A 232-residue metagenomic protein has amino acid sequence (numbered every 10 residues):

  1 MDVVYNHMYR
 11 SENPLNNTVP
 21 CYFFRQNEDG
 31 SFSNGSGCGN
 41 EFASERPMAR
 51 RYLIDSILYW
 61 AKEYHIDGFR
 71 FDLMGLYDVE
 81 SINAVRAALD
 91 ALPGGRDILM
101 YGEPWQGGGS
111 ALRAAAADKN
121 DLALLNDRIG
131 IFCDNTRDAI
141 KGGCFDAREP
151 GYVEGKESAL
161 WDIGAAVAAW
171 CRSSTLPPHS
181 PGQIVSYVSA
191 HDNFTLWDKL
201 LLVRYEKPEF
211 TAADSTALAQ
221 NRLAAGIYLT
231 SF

Functional and structural regions predicted by a protein language model:
M1-Y64, R70-L92, A111: Substrate-binding/active-site clefts of carbohydrate-active enzymes
A43, G68-F71, T211-D214, L218: Active-site oxyanion-binding pockets that recognize sulfate/phosphate
Y64-H65, F232: Short loop/turn motifs at secondary-structure junctions
R86-A87, L92-F232: Conserved alpha/beta catalytic core and glycan-binding cleft of carbohydrate-active enzymes
